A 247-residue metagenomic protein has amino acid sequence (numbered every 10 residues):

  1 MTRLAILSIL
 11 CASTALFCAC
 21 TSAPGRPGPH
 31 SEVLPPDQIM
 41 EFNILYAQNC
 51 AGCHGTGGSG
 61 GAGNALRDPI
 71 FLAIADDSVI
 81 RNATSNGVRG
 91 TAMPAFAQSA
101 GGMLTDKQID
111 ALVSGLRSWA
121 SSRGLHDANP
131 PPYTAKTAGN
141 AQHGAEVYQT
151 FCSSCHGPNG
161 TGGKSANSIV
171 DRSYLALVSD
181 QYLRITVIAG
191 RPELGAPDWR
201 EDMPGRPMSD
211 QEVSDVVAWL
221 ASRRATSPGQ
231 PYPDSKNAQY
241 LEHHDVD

Functional and structural regions predicted by a protein language model:
M1-I9: Bacterial N-terminal signal peptides that target proteins for export
R3, R81, R117, R184 (+2 more regions): Basic side chains
F17-A19: C-terminal motif of bacterial Sec signal peptides marking the signal peptidase cleavage site
P24-E32, P36, M40, I44-A47 (+3 more regions): Flexible coil segments in periplasmic/lumen-exposed cytochrome c-class electron-transfer proteins
E32-I39, N43, G55, S59-N86 (+5 more regions): Gly/Gly-Pro-rich "capping" loops immediately C-terminal to redox-active cysteine motifs in periplasmic/lumenal
A47-C50, G63, G90, Q149 (+2 more regions): Disulfide-stabilized extracellular ectodomain repeats and their linkers
V88-R89, A120, R191: Short alpha-helix boundary/capping elements
